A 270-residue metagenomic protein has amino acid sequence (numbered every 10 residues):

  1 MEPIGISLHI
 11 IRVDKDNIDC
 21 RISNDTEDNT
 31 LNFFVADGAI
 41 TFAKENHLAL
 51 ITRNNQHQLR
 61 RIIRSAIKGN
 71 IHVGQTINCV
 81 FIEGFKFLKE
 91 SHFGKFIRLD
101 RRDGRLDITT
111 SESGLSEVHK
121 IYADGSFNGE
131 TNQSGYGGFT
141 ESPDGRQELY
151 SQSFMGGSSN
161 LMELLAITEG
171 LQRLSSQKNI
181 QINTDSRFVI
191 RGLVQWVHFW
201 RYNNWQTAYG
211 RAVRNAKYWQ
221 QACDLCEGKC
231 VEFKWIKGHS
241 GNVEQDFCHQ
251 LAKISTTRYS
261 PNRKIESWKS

Functional and structural regions predicted by a protein language model:
E2-L48, R102, L106-L161, L165 (+2 more regions): RNase H-like nuclease fold core
G5-I6, V13-R21, D25-I67, V73-C79 (+2 more regions): RNase H catalytic domain
N32, T41, V80, G84-K86 (+4 more regions): Intrinsic disorder/low-structure terminal segments
I71, Q75-L115: Non-catalytic propeptide/linker segments at domain boundaries
R98-D100, S142-P143, V194-W196: A broad, low-specificity signal for short, low-complexity segments enriched in glycine/proline and polar/charged
E163, C248-K253: Alpha-helical transmembrane segments that form the membrane-embedded catalytic/substrate-binding core of multi-pass
D224, G228, H239, K253-S270: C-terminal intrinsically disordered extensions
